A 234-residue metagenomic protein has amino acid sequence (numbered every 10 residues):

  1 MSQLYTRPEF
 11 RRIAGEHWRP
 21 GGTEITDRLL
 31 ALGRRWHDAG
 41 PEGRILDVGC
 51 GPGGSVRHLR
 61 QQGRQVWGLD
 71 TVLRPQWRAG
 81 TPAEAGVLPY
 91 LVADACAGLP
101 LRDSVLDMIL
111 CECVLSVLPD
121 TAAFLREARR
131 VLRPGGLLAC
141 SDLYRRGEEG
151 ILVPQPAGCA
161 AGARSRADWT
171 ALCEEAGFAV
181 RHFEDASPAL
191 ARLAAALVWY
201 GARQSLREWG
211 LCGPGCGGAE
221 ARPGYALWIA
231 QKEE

Functional and structural regions predicted by a protein language model:
R19-G40: Conserved alpha-helix/loop element of class I SAM-dependent methyltransferases that forms part of the SAM/SAH-binding
P52-A97: Class I SAM-dependent methyltransferase SAM/SAH-binding core
A97-M108: A short acidic, Gly/Pro-enriched loop at the edge of an enzyme's catalytic core that lines a small-molecule cofactor
M108-P119: A short SAM/SAH-binding and catalytic strip from SAM-dependent methyltransferases
A122-L137: A short glycine-rich, Lys/Arg-flanked "PGG" loop and its adjoining helix->strand segment in the class I
L143-A160: Short, glycine-/aromatic-enriched active-site segment of Class I SAM-dependent methyltransferases
G162-A176: Short alpha-helix
E184-E234: Conserved Class I S-adenosyl-L-methionine
